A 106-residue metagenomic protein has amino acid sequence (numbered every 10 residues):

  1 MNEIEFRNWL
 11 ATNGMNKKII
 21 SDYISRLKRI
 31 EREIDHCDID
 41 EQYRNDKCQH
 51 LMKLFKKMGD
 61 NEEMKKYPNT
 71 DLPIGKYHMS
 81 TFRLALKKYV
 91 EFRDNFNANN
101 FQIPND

Functional and structural regions predicted by a protein language model:
M1, T12-N16: N-terminal "first-domain core" detector
M1-N2, R26: Helix-boundary capping/turn motifs
W9: Surface-exposed, Lys/Arg-rich phosphate-binding patches that contact polyanionic backbones
M15-N97: Non-catalytic DNA-binding core/recognition domains of DNA-processing enzymes
F96-D106: Short acidic DE-rich linear segments
